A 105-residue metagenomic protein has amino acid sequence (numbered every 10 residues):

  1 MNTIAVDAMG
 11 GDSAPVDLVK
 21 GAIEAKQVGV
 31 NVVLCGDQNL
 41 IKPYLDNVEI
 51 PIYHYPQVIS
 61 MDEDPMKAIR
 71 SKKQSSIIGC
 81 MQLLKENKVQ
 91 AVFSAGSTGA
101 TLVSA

Functional and structural regions predicted by a protein language model:
M1-S104: Contiguous, glycine/small-aliphatic-enriched amphipathic segments in soluble metabolic enzymes
